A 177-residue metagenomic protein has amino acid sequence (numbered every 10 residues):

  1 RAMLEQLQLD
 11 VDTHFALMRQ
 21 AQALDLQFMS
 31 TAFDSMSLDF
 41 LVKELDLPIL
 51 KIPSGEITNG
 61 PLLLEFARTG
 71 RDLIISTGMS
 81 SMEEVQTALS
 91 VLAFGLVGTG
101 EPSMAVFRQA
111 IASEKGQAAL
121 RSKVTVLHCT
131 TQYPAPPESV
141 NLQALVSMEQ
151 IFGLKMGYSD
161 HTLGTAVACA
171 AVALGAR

Functional and structural regions predicted by a protein language model:
R1-R177: Catalytic cores and adjacent flexible loops of soluble metabolic enzymes that perform enolate/carbanion chemistry on
